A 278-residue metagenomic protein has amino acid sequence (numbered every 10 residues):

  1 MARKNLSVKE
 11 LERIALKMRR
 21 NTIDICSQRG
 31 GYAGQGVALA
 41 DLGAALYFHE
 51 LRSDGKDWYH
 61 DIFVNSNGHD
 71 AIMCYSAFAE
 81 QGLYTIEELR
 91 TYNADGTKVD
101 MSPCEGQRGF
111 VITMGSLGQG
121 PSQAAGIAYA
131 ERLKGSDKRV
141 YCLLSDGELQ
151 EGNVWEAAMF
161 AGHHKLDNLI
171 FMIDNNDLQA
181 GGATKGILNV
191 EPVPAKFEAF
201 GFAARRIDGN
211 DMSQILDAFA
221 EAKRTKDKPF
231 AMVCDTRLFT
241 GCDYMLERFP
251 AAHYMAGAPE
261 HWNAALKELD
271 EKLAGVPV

Functional and structural regions predicted by a protein language model:
M1-M18: N-terminal hydrophobic or amphipathic helices/low-complexity stretches enriched in small/hydrophobic/Pro/Gly
R13-G30, D174-N176: N-terminal capping segment at the start of a domain
D24, Q35-H163: Cofactor-binding active-site loop characterized by glycine-rich and histidine/acidic residues
G30-A33, E88, A231, V276-V278: Flexible, glycine/charged-enriched surface loops at secondary-structure junctions
D41, H69-D70, N176-D177, D211 (+1 more regions): Glycine-rich beta-alpha junction loops
D61-F63, K138-C142, L169, K228-T236: Generic beta-sheet signal
G109, T113-S116, P121-T225: Thiamine diphosphate
M212, A218-V278: Glycine/aspartate-rich loop-and-adjacent alpha/beta segment that forms the canonical ThDP
